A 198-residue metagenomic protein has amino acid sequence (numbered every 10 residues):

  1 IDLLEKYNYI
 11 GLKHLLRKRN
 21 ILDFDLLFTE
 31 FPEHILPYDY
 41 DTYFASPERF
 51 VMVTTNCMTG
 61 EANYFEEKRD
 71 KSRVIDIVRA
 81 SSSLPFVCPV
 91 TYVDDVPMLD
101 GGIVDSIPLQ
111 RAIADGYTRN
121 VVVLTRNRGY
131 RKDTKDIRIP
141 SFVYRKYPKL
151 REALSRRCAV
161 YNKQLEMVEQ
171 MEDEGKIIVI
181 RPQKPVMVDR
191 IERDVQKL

Functional and structural regions predicted by a protein language model:
D2-L198: Patatin-like phospholipase
